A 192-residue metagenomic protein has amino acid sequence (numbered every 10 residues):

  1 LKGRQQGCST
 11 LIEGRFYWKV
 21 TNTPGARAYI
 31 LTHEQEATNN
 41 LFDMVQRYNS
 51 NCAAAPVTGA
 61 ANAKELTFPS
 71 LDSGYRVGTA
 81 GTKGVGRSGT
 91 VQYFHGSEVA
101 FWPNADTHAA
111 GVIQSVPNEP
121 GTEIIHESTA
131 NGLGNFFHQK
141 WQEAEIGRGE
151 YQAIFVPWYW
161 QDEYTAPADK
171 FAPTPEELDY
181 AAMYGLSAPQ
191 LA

Functional and structural regions predicted by a protein language model:
L1-A192: Phosphate/NTP-binding elements of NTP-utilizing enzymes
